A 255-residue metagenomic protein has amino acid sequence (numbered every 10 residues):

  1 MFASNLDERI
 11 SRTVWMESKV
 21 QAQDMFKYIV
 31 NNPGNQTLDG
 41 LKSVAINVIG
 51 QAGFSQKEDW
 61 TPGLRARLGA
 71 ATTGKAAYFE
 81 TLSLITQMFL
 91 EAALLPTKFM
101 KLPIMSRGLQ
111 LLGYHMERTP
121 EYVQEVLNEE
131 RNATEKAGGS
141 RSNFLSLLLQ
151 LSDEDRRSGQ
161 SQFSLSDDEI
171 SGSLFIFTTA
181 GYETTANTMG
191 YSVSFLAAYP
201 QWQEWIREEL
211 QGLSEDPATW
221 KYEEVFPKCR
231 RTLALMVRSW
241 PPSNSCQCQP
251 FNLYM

Functional and structural regions predicted by a protein language model:
M1-G53, A71-N128, E215-D216: Cytochrome P450 catalytic-domain helical core, especially the substrate-recognition surface and oxygen-activation
F2, I49, L82, L148 (+2 more regions): Short alpha-helical scaffolding segments that buttress acidic/His motifs in well-ordered protein cores
K19, A70-E80, G138-N143, A197-C248 (+1 more regions): Cytochrome P450 I-helix active-site segment
V48, S173, T188-S192, L235: Short, hydrophobic/aromatic alpha-helical segments in well-folded domains
Q51-Q56, S192-Y199: Active-site catalytic microenvironments for nucleophilic, acid-base chemistry
G53-L68: Short conserved catalytic/interaction loops centered on acidic-Pro-aromatic/His motifs
K57-E58, Q87-L94, V126-R141, N244-C248: Proline-centered turn/helix-capping motifs that create local helix->coil transitions or kinks
L112-T188, F251: Conserved cytochrome P450 catalytic core segment spanning the I/J/K helices
